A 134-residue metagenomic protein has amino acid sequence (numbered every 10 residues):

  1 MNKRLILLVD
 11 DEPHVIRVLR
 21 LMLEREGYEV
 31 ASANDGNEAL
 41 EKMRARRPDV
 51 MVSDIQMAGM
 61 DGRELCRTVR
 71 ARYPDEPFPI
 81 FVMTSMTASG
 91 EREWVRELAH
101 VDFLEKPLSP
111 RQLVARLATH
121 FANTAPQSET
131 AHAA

Functional and structural regions predicted by a protein language model:
M1-L5, R111-A134: Non-catalytic signal-transmission and effector/linker regions of two-component phosphorelay proteins
I16, A58-G59, A88: The feature encodes the CheY-like receiver
R17-R25: Charged docking surfaces used in two-component/phosphorelay signaling
G27-N34, K42: Short hydrophobic/Thr-rich beta-strand motif most characteristic of the beta2 strand and flanking loop of CheY-like
N34-E38, D61-L65: Acidic catalytic/metal-coordinating carboxylates
R46-V52: Active-site beta3 strand of CheY-like receiver
E64, P77, T87-E105, R111 (+2 more regions): Alpha4 helix (beta4-alpha4-beta5 surface) of REC/receiver domains from two-component response regulators
M83-T84: Hydrophobic/aromatic residues positioned on beta-strands within the core alpha/beta folds
